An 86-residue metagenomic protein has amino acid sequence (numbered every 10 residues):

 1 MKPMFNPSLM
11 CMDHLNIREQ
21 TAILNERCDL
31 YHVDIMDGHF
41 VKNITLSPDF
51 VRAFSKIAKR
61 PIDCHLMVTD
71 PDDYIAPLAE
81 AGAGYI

Functional and structural regions predicted by a protein language model:
M1-Y85: Conserved N-terminal beta1-alpha1 strand-loop-helix module at the mouth
